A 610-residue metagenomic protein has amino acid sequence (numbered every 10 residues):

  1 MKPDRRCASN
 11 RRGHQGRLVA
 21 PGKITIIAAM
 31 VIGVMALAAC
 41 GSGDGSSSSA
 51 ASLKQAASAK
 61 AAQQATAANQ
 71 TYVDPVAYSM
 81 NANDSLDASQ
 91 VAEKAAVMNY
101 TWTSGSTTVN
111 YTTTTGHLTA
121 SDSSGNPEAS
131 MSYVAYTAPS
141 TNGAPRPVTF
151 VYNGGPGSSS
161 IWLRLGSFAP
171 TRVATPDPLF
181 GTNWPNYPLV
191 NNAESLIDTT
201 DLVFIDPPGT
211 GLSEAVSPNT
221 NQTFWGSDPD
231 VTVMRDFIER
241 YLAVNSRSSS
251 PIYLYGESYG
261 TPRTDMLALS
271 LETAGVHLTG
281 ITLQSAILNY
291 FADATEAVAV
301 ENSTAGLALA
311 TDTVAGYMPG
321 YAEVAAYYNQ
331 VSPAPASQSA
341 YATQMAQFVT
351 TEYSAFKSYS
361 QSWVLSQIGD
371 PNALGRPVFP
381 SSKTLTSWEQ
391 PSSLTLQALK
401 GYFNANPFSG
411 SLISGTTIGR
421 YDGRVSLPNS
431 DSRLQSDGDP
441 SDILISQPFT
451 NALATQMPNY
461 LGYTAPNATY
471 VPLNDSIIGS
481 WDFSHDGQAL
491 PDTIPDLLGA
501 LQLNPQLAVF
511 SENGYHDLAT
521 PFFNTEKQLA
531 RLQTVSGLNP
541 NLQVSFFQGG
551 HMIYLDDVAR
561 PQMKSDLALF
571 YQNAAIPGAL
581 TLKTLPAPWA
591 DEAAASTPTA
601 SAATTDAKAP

Functional and structural regions predicted by a protein language model:
M35-A39: C-terminal motif of bacterial Sec signal peptides marking the signal peptidase cleavage site
G41-D44: Bacterial signal peptide processing site
S48-V148, S159-I161, G166, T584-L585 (+1 more regions): Catalytic-loop region of hydrolases
N69-N83, G125-T223, A530: N-terminal cap/lid subdomain of alpha/beta-hydrolase-fold enzymes
P170-T175, L271-T384: A catalytic-pocket lid/entrance helix-loop region that shapes and gates access to the active site across common
S246-Y259: Alpha/beta-hydrolase fold nucleophile elbow
G256-L269: Glycine-rich nucleophile elbow surrounding the catalytic serine of serine-hydrolase chemistry
S285, N289-V298, T304-P319, R376-D591: C-terminal subdomain of alpha/beta-hydrolase-fold enzymes, centered on the catalytic histidine and its supporting
